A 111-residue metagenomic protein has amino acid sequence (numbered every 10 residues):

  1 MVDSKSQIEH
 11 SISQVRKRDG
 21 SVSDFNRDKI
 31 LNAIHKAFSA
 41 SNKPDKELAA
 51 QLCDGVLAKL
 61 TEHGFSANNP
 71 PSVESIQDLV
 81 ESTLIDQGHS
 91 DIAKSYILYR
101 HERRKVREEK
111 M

Functional and structural regions predicted by a protein language model:
M1-M111: Extended catalytic cores of very large enzyme megasubunits
